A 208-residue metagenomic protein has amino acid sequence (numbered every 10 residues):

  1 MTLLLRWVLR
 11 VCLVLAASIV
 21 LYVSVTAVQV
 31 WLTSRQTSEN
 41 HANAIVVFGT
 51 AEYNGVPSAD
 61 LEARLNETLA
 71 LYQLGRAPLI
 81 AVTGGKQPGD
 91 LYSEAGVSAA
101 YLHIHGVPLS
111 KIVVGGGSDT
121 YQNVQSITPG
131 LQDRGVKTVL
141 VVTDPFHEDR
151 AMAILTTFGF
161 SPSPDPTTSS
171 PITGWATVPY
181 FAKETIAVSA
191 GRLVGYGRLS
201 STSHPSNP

Functional and structural regions predicted by a protein language model:
T2-T37: N-terminal type II signal-anchor transmembrane helix that functions as the membrane-insertion/stop-transfer segment
A27, G174-S201: A transmembrane-helix-recognition feature enriched in membrane-embedded lipid enzymes and envelope glyco-/phospholipid
A27-F181: A structural signal for short, hydrophobic/glycine-enriched beta-strand patches
P78-L79, A182-V188, S206-P208: Short, highly charged low-complexity linear segments
T168, Y196, H204-P208: Short, surface-exposed patches at the edges or C-terminal ends of soluble domains, predominantly
